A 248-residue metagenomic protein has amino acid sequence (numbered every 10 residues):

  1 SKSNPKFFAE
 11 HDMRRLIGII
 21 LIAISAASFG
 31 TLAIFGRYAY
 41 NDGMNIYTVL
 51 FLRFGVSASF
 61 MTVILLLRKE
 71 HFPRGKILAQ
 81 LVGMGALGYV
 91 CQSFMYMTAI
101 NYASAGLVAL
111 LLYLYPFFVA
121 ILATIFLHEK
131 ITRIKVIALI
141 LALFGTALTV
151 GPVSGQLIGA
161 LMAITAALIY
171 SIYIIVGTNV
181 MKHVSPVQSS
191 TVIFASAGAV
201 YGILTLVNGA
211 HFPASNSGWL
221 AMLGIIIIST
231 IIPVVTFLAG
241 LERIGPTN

Functional and structural regions predicted by a protein language model:
K2-T48, L52, P152-N179, A221: Glycine-/small-residue-enriched transmembrane alpha-helix faces in small-molecule transporters and effluxers
I22, F35-R37, M61, V119-A120 (+3 more regions): Transmembrane alpha-helical segments that form core, pore/gating elements of small-molecule transporters/exporters
I22, K76-G85, I131-A142, A160-A163 (+1 more regions): Cytoplasmic-side transmembrane-helix entry/capping segments in multi-pass membrane proteins
A26, F51-L52, S93, L107-L114 (+2 more regions): Helix-helix packing/entry segments at the starts of transmembrane helices
S28-A33, L65-G106, L111-L112, L148 (+1 more regions): Specific transmembrane alpha-helical segments of multi-pass solute transporters/efflux pumps, especially DMT/EamA
T48-S59, S93-K130, A166, P246-N248: Specific alpha-helical transmembrane segments that line the substrate/conduction pathway and gating interfaces
M61, V82, L122, I131-V150 (+2 more regions): Hydrophobic transmembrane alpha-helices of multi-pass small-molecule transport proteins
G75-K76, A109-L112, I125-L148, Q156-M162 (+2 more regions): Loop-to-transmembrane alpha-helix entry segments
